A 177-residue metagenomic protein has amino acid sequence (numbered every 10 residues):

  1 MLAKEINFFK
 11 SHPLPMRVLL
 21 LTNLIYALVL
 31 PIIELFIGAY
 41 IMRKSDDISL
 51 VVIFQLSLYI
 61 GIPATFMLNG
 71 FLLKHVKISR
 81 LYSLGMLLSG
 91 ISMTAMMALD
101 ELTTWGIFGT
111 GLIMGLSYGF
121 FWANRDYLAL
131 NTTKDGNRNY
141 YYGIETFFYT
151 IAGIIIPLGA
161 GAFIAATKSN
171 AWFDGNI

Functional and structural regions predicted by a protein language model:
L2-P63: Helix-loop boundary and gating motifs at the non-cytosolic
L24, T103-F121: Hydrophobic core of transmembrane alpha-helices in multi-pass small-molecule transporters, especially MFS/SLC-type
A39, R43, F71, I154-N176: Transmembrane alpha-helix termini and helix-breaking/packing motifs in multi-pass membrane transporters
Y59-M67, G153-I154: Residue-level signature of mid-helix packing/kink "hotspots" within the transmembrane helices of 12-pass Major
T65-I78, I164: Helix-to-loop junctions at the C-terminal end of transmembrane segments in multipass secondary transporters
L87-L102: C-terminal ends and interior cores of transmembrane alpha-helices in multi-pass membrane transporters/permeases
F120-K134: Intracellular juxtamembrane helix-capping segments at the cytosolic ends of symmetry-related transmembrane helices
